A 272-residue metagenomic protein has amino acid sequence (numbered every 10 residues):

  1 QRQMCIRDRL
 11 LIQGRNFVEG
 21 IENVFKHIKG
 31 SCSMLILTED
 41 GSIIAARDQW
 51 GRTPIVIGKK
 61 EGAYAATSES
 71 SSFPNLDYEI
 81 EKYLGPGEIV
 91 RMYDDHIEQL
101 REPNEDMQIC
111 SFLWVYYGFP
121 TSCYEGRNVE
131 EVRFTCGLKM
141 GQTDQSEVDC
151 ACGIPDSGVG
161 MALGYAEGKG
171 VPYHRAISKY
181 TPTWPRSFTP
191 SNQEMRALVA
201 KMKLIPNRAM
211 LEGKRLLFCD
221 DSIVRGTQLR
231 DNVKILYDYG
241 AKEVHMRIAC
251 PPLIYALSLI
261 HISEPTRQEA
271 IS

Functional and structural regions predicted by a protein language model:
Q1-Q3, R7-G85, R91-V148, I154 (+1 more regions): Conserved short alpha-helical segments that host acidic/polar catalytic motifs at enzyme active sites
R2-I6, E264-T266, I271: Short, small-residue-biased leader/transition segments that mark boundaries at the very start of proteins
R15, Q145-D149, E167-H174, R208-E212 (+1 more regions): Secondary-structure transition/capping motifs at alpha-helix termini and the adjoining loop/turn into the next element
I43, R52-P54, F73-N75, E98 (+4 more regions): Flexible loop/turn segments at secondary-structure boundaries
A151, G158-Y165, K169, Y173 (+1 more regions): Extended, hydrophobic alpha-helical segments in both membrane/secreted and soluble proteins
G170-L216, I254-A256: Short, glycine/charge-rich flexible loops or terminal/linker lids adjacent to PRPP-binding catalytic cores
M246-I248: Short beta-strand-centered segment that lines the nucleotide-binding/catalytic pocket of NTP-utilizing
P251-L259, S263, R267: Acidic, metal-coordinating catalytic segment for phosphate/diphosphate chemistry, firing primarily on the Nudix
